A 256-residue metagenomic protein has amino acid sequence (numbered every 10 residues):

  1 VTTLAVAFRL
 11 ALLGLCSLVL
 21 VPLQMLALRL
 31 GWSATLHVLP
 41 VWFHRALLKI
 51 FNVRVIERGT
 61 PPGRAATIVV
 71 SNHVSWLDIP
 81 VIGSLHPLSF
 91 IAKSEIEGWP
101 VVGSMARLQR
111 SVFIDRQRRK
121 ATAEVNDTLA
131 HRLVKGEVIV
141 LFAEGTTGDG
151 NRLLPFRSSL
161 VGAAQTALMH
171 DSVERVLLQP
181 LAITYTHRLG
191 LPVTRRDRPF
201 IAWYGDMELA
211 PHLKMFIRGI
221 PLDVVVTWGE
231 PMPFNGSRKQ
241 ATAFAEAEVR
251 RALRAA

Functional and structural regions predicted by a protein language model:
V1-R54, A256: N-terminal membrane-anchoring alpha-helices
L20-L36, L48-I50, A65-R119, H170-S172: Catalytic core of membrane glycerolipid acyltransferases/transacylases, capturing the structured, soluble-facing
G59-G63, T128-L133: Short amphipathic alpha-helix with an adjacent loop that forms part of the alpha/beta core around
A66-I68, S111, V138-F142, L177: Residue-level preference for the first positions of well-ordered beta-strands
V102-S104, G150-Q240: A cross-family acyltransferase "interaction/gating" segment
T122, L129-L133, E137-F156: Soluble extracytoplasmic domains of inner/organellar membrane proteins
A247-A255: C-terminal alpha-helix
